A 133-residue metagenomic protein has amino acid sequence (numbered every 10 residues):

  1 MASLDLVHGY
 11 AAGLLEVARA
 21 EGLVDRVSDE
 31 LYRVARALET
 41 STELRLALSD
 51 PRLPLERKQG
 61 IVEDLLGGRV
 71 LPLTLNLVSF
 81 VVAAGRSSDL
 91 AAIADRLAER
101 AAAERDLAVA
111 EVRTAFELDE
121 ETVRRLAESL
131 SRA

Functional and structural regions predicted by a protein language model:
M1-A133: Elongated, mostly alpha-helical coiled-coil "stalk/stator" tethers of large membrane protein machines
